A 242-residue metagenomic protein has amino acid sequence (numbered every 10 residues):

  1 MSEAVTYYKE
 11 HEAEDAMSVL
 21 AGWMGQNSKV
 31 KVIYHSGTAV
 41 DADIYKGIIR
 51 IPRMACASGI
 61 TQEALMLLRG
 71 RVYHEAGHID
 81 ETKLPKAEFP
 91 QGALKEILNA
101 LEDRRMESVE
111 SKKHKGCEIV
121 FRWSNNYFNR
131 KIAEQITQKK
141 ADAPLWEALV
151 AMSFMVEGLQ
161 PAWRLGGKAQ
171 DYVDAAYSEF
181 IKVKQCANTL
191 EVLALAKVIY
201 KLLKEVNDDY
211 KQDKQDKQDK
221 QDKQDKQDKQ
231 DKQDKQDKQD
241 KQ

Functional and structural regions predicted by a protein language model:
M1, K241-Q242: Accessible peptide chain termini
M1-A141, V150-R164, D174, S178 (+1 more regions): Basic/hydrophobic alpha-helical interface regions
K131-K241: Pan-zinc metallopeptidase signature
